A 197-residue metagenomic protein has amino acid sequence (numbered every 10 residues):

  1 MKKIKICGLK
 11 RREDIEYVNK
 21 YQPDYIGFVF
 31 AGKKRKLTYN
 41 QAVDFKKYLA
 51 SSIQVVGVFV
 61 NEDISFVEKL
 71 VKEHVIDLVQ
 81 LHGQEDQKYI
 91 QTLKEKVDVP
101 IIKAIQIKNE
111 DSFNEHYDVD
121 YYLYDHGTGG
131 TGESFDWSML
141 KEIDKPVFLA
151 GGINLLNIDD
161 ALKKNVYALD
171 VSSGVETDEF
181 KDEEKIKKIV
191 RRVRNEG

Functional and structural regions predicted by a protein language model:
M1-K3, D118: A structure-centric signal for secondary-structure junctions around beta-strands
K3-H82, K88-Y89, V97-I101: Short Lys/Arg-rich amphipathic alpha-helical segments
Y39-Y48, K69-E73, Q84-S173, D182-G197: Short loop-to-alpha-helix "cap/lid" segments that border enzyme active sites across diverse enzyme classes
E176: Substrate-binding clefts and catalytic carboxylate motifs of secreted carbohydrate-active enzymes
